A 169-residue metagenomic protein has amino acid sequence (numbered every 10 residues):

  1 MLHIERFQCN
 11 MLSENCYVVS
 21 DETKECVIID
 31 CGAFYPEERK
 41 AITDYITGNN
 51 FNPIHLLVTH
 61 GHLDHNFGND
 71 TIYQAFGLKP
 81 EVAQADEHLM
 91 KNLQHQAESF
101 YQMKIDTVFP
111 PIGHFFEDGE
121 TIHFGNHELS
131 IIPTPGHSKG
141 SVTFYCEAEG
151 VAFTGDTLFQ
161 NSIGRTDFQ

Functional and structural regions predicted by a protein language model:
M1-N49, T143-G155: Conserved beta-strand hairpin/beta-sheet module of binuclear metal-dependent hydrolase folds, prominently
L2, F51, G125-H127: Structured loop/turn residues at beta-strand edges in well-structured enzyme cores
F7-Q8, P111-G113, P133-P135: Short Gly/Pro-enriched turn/cap motifs at secondary-structure boundaries
L12-S13, F109, G125, S138: Short, basic and Ser/Thr-rich N-terminal targeting/leader segments
C16, E38, G68, K91 (+2 more regions): Short, function-defining helix-loop hinge/capping sites that tune catalysis or transport
V19, D30, H60, I72 (+4 more regions): Divalent metal-coordination and catalytic microenvironments
A33-F34, Q96-A97, T121, H127-Q169: Metallo-beta-lactamase
A33-R39, T43-H123: Active-site HxH/HxHxD metal-binding segment of metal-dependent hydrolases
